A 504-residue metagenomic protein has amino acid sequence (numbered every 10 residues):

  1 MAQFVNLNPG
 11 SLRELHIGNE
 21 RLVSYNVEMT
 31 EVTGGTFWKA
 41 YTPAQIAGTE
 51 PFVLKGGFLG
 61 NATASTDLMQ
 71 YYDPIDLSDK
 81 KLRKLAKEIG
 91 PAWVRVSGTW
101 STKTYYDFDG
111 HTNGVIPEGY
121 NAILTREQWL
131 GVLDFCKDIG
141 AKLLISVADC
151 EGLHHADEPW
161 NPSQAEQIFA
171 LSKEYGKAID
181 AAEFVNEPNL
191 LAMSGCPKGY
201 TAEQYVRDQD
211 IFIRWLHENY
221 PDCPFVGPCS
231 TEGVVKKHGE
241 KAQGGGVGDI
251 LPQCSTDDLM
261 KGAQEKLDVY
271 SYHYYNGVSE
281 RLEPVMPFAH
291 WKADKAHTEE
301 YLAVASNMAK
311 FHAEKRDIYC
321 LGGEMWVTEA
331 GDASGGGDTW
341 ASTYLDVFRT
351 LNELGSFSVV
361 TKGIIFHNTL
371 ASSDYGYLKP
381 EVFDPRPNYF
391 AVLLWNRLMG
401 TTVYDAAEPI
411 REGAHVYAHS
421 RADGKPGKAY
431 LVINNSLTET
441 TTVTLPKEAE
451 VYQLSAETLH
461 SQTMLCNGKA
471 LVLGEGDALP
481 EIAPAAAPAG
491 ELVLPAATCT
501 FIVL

Functional and structural regions predicted by a protein language model:
M1-F184, N189-K241, V247, L251-Q253 (+6 more regions): Non-catalytic accessory regions flanking glycosidase/transglycosidase catalytic cores in CAZymes
A122-L124, Y275-G335: Glycoside hydrolase catalytic-domain groove-lining segments
L267-N276: Aromatic-lined glycan-binding groove of carbohydrate-active enzymes
